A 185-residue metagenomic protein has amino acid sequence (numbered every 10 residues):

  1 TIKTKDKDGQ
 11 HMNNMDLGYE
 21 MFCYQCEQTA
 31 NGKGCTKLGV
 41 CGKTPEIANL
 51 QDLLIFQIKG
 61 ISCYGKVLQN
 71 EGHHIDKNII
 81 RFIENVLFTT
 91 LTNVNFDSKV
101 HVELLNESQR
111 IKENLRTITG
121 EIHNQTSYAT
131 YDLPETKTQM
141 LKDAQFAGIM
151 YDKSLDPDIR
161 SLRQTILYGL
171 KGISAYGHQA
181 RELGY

Functional and structural regions predicted by a protein language model:
T1-M12: Short, Lys/Arg-enriched N-terminal segments with co-localized hydrophobic residues within the first ~10-30 amino acids
N13-Y185: Metallocofactor- and cofactor-centric catalytic cores in central/energy metabolism, strongly enriched
